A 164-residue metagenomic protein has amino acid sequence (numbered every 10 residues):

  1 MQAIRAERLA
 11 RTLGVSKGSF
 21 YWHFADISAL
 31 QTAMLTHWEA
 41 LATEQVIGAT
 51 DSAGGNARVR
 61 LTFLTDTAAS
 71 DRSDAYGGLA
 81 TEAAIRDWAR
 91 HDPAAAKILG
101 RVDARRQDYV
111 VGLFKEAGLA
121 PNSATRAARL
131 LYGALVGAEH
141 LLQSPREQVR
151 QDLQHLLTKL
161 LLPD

Functional and structural regions predicted by a protein language model:
M1-A33: Helix-turn-helix
A25-A29, A33, D51, G55 (+4 more regions): Residues in soluble alpha-helical coiled-coils and helical-bundle/repeat scaffolds
A33, I47-L79, L131: Hydrophobic alpha-helical connector segments
T36-T43: Short, basic, alpha-helical segments at the C-terminal edge of helix-turn-helix-like DNA-binding modules
T43, A75-A83, H91-G118, N122-R129: Amphipathic alpha-helical packing segments from all-alpha helical-bundle domains
V46, I85-R86: Generic hydrophobic alpha-helical segments
V46, R72, Y76, V110 (+1 more regions): Short amphipathic alpha-helical interaction/hinge segments
A96-G100, L113-D164: Hydrophobic/aromatic-rich alpha-helical bundle segments in the mid-to-C-terminal region
